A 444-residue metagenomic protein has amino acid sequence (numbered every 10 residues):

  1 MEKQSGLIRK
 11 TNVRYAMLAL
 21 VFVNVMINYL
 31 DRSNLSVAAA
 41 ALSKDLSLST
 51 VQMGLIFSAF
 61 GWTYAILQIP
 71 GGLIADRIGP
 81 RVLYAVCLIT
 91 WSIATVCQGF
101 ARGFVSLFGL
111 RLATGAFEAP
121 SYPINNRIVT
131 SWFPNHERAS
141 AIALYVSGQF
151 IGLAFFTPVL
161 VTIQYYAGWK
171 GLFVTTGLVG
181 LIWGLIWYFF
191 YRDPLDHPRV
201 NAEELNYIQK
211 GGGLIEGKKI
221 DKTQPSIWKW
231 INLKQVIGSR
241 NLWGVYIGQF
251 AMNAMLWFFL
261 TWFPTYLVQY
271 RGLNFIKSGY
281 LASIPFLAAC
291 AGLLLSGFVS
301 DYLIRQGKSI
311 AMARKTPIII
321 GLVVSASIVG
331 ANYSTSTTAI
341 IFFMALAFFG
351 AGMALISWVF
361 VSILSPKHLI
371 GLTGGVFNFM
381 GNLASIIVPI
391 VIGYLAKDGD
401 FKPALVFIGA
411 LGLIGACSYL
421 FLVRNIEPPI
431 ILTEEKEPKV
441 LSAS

Functional and structural regions predicted by a protein language model:
M1-S33: Cytosolic juxtamembrane N-terminal segment immediately preceding the first transmembrane helix of multi-pass
L35-S36, K234-L294, A354, W358 (+2 more regions): Extracytoplasmic gate region of multi-pass secondary transporters
S47, G79, F100-S106, F117 (+3 more regions): Helix-breaking motifs and short loop linkers at transmembrane-helix boundaries and internal kinks in secondary membrane
I66-R102: Conserved MFS/SLC helix-loop-helix module at the cytosolic interface between two early adjacent transmembrane helices
L110-Q149: Cytoplasmic helix-loop-helix junction between adjacent transmembrane helices in 12-TM secondary transporters
Y145, Q149-P198: Helix-loop-helix hairpin linking two adjacent transmembrane segments in secondary transporters
L293, S362-D398: A late C-terminal transmembrane helix in Major Facilitator Superfamily
A311-S357: C-terminal transmembrane helical hairpin of 12-TM major facilitator-type secondary transporters
